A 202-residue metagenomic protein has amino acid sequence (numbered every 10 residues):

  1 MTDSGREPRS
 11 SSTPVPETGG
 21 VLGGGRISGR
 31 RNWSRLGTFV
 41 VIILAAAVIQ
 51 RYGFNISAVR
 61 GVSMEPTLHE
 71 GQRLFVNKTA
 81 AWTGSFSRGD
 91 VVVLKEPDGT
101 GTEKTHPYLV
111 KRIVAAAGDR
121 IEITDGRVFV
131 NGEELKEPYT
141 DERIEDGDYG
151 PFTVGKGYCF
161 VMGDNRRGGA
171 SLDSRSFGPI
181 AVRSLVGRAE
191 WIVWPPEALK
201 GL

Functional and structural regions predicted by a protein language model:
M1-H106, R175, I180-L202: Protein maturation boundaries and topogenic segments
T67, G84-S87, V114, I121-E122 (+2 more regions): Extracellular/periplasmic catalytic domains that process cell-envelope and extracellular macromolecules
G71-Q72, D90, D119, Y158 (+1 more regions): Structural motif
Y108-E133: Mid-length scaffold segments of soluble, non-membrane domains
V130-G147: PP2C/PPM family metal-dependent serine/threonine protein phosphatase catalytic domain, recognizing the conserved
D148-Y149, T153-K156, V161-G168: Extracellular/periplasmic metallocenter environments
R167-F177: Active-site loop architecture of trypsin-fold serine endopeptidases
